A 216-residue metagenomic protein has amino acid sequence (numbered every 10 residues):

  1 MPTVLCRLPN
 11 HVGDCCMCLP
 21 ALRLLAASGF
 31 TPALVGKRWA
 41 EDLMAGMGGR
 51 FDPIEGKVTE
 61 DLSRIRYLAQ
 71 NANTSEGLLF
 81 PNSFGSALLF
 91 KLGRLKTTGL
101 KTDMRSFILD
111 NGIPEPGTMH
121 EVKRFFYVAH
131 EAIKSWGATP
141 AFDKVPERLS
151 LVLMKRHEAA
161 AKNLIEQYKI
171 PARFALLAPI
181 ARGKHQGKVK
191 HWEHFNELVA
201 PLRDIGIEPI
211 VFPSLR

Functional and structural regions predicted by a protein language model:
M1-R216: Catalytic machinery of carbohydrate-active enzymes, primarily nucleotide-sugar-dependent glycosyltransferases
